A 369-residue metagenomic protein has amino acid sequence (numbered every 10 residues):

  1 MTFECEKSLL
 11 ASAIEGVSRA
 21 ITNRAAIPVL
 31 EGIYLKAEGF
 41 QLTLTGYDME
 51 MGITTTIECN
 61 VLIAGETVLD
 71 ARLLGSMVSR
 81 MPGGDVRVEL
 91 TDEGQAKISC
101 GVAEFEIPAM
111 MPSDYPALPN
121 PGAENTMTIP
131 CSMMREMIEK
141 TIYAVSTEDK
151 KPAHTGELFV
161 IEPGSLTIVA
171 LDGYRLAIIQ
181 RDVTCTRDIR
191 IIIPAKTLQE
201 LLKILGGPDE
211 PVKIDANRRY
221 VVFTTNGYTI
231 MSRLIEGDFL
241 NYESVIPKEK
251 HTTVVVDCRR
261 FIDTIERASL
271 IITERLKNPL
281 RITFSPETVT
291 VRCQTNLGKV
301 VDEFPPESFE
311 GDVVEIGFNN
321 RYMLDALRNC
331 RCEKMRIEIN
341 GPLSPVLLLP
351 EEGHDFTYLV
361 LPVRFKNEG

Functional and structural regions predicted by a protein language model:
M1-G369: Structural preference for solvent-exposed beta-strand-turn elements and adjacent flexible terminal/loop segments within
